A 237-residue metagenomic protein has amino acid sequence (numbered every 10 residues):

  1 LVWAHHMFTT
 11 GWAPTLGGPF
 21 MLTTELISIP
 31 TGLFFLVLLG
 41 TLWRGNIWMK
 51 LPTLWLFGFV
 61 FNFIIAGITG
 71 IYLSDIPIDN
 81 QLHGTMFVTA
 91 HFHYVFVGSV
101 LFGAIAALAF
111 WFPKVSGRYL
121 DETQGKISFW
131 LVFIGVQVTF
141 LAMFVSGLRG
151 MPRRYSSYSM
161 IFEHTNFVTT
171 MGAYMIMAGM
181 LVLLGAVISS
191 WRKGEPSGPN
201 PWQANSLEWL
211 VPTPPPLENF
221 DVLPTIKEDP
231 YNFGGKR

Functional and structural regions predicted by a protein language model:
V2-M21, Y72-F92, V145-F167: Membrane-interface interhelical loops and short amphipathic "cap" helices that link adjacent transmembrane segments
W3-T10, L42, G67-S74, W111-K114 (+3 more regions): Transmembrane helix-loop junctions and nearby membrane-interface residues
H5-F61: Long, K/E/R/D-enriched contiguous segments that form extended
L16-E25, M49-G58, T85-F87, P113-Q124 (+3 more regions): Alpha-helical membrane-embedding segments and immediately adjacent membrane-interface amphipathic helices
E25-V37, V95-A107, G172-G185: Hydrophobic cores of alpha-helical transmembrane segments in multi-pass inner/ER membrane proteins, independent
S28-R44, A107-W111, V187-S197: Juxtamembrane interface elements at the cytosolic ends of transmembrane helices in multi-pass membrane proteins
L42-G70, M86-T89, Y94-G103, A107-A142 (+1 more regions): Interfacial and helix-entry/exit segments of alpha-helical transmembrane bundles in multi-pass inner-membrane proteins
P152-I161, S190-R237: Extramembrane terminal tails and long inter-domain/linker segments of multi-pass membrane proteins
